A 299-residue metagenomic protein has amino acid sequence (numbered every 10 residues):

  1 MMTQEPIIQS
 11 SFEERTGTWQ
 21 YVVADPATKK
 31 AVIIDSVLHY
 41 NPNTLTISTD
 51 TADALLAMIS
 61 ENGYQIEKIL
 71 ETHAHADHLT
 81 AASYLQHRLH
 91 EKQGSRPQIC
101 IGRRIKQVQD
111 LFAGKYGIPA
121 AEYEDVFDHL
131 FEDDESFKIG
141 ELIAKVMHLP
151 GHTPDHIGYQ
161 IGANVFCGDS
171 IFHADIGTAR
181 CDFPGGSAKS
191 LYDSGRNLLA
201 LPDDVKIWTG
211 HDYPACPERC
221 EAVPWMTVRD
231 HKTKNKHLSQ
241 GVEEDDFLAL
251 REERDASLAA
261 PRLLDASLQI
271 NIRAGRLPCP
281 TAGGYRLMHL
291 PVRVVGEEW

Functional and structural regions predicted by a protein language model:
M2-P6, D193-K206, G210-W299: Accessory terminal helices/loops
Q4-Q65, G158-C167, A174: Conserved beta-strand hairpin/beta-sheet module of binuclear metal-dependent hydrolase folds, prominently
I8-S11, V22, D133-V165, A200: Core dinuclear metal-dependent hydrolase active-site scaffold
S10-E14, A121, V126-D128, H148-P150: Short Gly/Pro-enriched turn/cap motifs at secondary-structure boundaries
T16, Y40-N41, A74-L79, K106-Q109 (+3 more regions): Active-site environment of divalent metal-dependent phosphoester hydrolases
I34, Q65-H75, C100-G102, L149-G151 (+3 more regions): Active-site neighborhood of phospho(di)ester-bond hydrolases with catalytic His/Asp-centered motifs
V37-L142, H231-K234: Active-site HxH/HxHxD metal-binding segment of metal-dependent hydrolases
Y159-C216: A contiguous binding-surface segment within folded domains or other stable secondary-structure elements
